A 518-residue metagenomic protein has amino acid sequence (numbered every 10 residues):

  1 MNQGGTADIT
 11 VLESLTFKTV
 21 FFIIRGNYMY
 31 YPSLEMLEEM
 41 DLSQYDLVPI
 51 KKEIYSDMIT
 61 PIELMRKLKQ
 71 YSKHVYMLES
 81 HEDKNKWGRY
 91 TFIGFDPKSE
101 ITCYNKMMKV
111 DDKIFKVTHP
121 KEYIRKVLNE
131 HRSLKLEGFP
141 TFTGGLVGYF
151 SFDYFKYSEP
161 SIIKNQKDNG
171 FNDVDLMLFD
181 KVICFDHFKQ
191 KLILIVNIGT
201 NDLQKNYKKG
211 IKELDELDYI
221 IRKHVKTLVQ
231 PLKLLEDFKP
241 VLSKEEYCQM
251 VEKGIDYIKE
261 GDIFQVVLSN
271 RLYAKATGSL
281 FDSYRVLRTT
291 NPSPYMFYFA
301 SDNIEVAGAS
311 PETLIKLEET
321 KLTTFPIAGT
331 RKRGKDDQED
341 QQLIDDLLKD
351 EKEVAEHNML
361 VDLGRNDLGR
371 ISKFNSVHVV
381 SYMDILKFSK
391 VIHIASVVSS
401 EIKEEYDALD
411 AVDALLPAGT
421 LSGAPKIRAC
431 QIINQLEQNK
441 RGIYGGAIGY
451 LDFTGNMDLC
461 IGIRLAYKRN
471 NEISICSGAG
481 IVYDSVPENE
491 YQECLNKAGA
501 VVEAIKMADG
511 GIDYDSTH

Functional and structural regions predicted by a protein language model:
G4-T6, V11-L12, T19-V20: Intrinsically disordered, low-complexity segments enriched in serine/proline and basic residues
V20, R25-H518: Extended alpha-helical targeting/anchoring segments, especially N-terminal organellar/secretory targeting helices
